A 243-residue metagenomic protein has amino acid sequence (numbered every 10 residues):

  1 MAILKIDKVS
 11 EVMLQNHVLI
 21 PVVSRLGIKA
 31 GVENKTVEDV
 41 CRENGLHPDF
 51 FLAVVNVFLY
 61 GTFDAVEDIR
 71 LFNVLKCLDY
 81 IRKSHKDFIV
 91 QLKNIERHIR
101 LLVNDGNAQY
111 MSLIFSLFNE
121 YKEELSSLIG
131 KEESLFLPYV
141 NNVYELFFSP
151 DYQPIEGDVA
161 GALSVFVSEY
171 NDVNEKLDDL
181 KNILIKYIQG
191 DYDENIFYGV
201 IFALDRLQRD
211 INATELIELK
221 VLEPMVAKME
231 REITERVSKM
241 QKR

Functional and structural regions predicted by a protein language model:
M1-R243: Small-residue-biased structural context
